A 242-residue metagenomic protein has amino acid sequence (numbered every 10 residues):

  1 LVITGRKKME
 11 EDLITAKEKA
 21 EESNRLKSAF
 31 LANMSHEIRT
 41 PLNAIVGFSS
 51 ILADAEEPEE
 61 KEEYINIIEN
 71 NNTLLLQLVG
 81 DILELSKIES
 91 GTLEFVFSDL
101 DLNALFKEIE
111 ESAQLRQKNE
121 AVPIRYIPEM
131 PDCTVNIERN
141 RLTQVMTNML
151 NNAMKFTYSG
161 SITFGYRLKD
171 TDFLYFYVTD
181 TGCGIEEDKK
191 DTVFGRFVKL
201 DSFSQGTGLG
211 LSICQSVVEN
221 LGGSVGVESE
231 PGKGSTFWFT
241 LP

Functional and structural regions predicted by a protein language model:
M9-A20: PAS/GAF-family sensory domains
K27: Short basic (Lys/Arg) and small-residue
N70-L75: Short alpha-helical segment of the dimerization/phosphotransfer core of two-component systems
S86-F97: Helix-loop junction within the histidine kinase core
I185-F197, F237: Short conserved segment of the HATPase_c
G210, C214: Short alpha-helical Gxxx[C/S/T] motif in the catalytic ATP-binding
